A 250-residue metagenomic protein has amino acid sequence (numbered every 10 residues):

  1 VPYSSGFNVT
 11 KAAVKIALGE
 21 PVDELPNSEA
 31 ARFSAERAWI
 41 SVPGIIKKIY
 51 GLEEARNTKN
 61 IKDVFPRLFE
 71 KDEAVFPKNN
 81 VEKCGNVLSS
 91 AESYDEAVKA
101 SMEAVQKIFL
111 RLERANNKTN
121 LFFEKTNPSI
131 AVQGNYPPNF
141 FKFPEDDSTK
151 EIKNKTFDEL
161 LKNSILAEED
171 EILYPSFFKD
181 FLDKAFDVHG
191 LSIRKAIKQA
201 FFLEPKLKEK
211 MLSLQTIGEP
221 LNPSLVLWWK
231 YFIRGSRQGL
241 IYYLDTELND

Functional and structural regions predicted by a protein language model:
V1, I46-L52, F76-K78, V98-S101: Short conserved micro-motifs at the rims of enzyme active sites and ligand-binding pockets
V1-K47: Active-site "cap" helix and flanking loop/linker of ATP-utilizing ligase/carboxylase catalytic domains
Y3, A31, G51-N57, M102-Q106: Short intrinsically disordered coil segments
K11, R56, D95-V98: Generic structural signal for individual residues within well-ordered alpha-helical segments across diverse proteins
E24-L25, D63-F65, E73-V75: A short linear hydrophobic-aromatic micro-motif
E29-R32, R56-N57, K78-E82: A structural signal for short secondary-structure junctions
A38-E70: Glycine-rich active-site loop/lid that clamps phosphate-bearing ligands
F69-L161, I165-L166, L173-F177, F186 (+2 more regions): Generic C-terminus detector
